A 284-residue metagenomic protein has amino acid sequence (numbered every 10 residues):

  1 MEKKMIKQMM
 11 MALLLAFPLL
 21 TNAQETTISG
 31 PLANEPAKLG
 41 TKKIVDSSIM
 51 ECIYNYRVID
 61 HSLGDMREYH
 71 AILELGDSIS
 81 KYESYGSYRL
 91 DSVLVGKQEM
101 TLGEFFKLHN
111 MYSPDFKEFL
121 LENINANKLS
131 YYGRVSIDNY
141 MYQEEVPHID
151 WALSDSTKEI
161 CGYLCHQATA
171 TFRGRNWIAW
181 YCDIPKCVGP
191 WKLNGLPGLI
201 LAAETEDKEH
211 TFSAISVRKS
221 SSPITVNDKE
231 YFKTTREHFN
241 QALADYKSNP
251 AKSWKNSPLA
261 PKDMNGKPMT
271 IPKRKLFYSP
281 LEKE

Functional and structural regions predicted by a protein language model:
M1-G30: Bacterial Sec-dependent N-terminal signal peptides
E25-E284: Extended soluble regions of mature proteins
